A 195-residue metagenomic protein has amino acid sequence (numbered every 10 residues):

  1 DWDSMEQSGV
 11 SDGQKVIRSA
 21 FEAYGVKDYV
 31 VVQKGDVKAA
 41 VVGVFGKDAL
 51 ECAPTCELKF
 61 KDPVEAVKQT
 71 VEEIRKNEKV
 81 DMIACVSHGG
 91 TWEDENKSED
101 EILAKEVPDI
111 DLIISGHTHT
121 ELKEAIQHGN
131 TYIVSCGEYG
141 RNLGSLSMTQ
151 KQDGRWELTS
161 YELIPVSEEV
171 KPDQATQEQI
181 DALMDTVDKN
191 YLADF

Functional and structural regions predicted by a protein language model:
D1-K171, T176, A182: Acidic, metal/ion-coordinating pockets
T176-F195: Active-site nucleophile-His-acid catalytic modules used for acyl/amide transfer and hydrolysis across diverse enzymes
